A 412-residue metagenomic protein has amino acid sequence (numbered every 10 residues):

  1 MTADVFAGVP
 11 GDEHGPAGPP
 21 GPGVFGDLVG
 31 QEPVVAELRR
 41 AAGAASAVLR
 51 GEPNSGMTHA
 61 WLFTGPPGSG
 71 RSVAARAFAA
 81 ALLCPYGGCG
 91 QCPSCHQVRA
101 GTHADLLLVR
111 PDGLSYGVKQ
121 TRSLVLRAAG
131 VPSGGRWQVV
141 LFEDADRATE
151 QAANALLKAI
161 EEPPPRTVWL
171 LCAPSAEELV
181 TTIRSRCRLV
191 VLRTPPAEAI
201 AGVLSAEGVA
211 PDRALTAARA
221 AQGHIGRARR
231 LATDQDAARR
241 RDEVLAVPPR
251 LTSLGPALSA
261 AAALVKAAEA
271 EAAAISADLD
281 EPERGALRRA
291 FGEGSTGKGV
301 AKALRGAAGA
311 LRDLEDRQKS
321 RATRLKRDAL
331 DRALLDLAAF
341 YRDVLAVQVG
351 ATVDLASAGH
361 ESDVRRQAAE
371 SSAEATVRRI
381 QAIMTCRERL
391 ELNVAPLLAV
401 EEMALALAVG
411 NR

Functional and structural regions predicted by a protein language model:
M1-A80, Q97, A129, P165-T167 (+3 more regions): Charged, glycine-rich active-site and insertion segments that engage polyanionic ligands
R39-A41, S46-E52, V118-V139, R147 (+1 more regions): Conserved alpha-helical scaffold flanking the Walker A/P-loop in AAA+ ATPase domains
G56-M57, R99-H103, S133-R136, E150 (+1 more regions): Short loop/turn elements that form and flank the Walker-type P-loop nucleotide-binding site in RecA-like NTPase cores
A79-G90, P164: Post-Walker A helix-loop "phosphate-sensing" segment adjacent to the P-loop in P-loop NTPases
G88-G117, E177-L179: AAA+/P-loop NTPase substrate/partner-engagement loops
L107, L141, R188: Conserved Rossmann-like nucleotide-binding pocket used by diverse enzymes that bind dinucleotide cofactors
D112-V118, A145-D146, L189-V190: Flexible beta-alpha connector loops of hexameric P-loop NTPases
V140-E143, L156, T167-A173: Structural recognition of the conserved hydrophobic beta-strand(s) that form the central parallel beta-sheet of P-loop
